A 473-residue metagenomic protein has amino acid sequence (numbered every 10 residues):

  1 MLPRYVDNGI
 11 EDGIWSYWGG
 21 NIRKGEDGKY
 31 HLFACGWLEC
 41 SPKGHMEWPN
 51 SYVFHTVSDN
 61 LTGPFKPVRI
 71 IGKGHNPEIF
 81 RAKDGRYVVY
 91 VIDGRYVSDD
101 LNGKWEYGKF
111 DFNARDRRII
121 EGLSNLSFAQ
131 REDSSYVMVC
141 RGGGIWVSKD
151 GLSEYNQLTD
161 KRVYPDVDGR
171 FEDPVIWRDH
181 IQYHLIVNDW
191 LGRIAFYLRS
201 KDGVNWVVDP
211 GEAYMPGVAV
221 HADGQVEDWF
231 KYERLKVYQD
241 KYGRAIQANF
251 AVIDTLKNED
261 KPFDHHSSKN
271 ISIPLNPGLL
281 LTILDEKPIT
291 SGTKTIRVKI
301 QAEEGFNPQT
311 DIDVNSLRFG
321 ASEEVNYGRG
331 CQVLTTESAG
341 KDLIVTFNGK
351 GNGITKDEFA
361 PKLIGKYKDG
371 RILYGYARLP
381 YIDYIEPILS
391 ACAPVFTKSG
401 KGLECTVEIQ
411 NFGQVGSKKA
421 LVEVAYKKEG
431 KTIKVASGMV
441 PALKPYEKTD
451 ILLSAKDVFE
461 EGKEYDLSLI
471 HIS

Functional and structural regions predicted by a protein language model:
M1-T282: Carbohydrate-active catalytic/glycan-binding domains of CAZyme proteins, especially the secreted or lumenal ectodomains
N276-D285, I382-G400: Low-complexity, acidic Ser/Thr/Pro/Gly-rich terminal tails and inter-domain linkers that flank the onset of structured
I289-T293, Y384, S399-G402, L443-K448 (+1 more regions): Solvent-exposed, conformationally flexible loop/turn segments
S338-N348, P445-L453: Aromatic sugar-binding surface patches on proteins that engage polysaccharides or sugar-phosphate polymers
N352-F359, F459-D466: Short glycine/proline/serine/threonine-rich loop/turn segments at secondary-structure transition edges
I409-Q414: Asparagine-centered strand-capping/turn motif at beta-strand->loop junctions
K431-E460: Intrinsically disordered, low-complexity Pro/Gly/Ser/Thr-rich segments with frequent PxxP/GP/PP motifs and embedded
I470-I472: Conserved small/polar residues in nucleotide/adenosyl-binding loops
